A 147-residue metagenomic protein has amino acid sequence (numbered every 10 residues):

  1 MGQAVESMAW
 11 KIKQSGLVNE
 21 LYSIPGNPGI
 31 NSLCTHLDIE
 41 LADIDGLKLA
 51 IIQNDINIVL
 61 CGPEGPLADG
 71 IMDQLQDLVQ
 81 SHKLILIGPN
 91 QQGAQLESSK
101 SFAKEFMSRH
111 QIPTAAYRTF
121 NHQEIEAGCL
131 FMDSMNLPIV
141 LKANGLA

Functional and structural regions predicted by a protein language model:
M1-P89: ATP-binding N-terminal substructure of ATP-dependent carboxylate-amine bond-forming enzymes
E6, D69, L96-E97, E126: Loop/helix-junction capping segments adjacent to catalytic residues or to phosphate/diphosphate-binding pockets
N31-L33, Q95-K100: Short, charged, surface-exposed secondary-structure boundary motifs
T35, Q91-Q95, Y117: Conserved short-loop catalytic and cofactor-binding motifs
A42-L49, G93-L96, Q123-A127: A short acidic, often aromatic-flanked loop/helix-cap motif at beta-alpha or helix-coil junctions that lines enzyme
L49, D73, D77, Q95 (+3 more regions): Charged/polar, solvent-exposed surface patches and flexible loops
G65-L67, Q92-Q95, L146-A147: A short acidic, glycine/proline-enriched capping/turn motif at secondary-structure boundaries, especially helix N-cap
K83, S98-A147: Active-site nucleotide/adenylate-binding loops and adjacent lid/helix of ATP-dependent enzymes
